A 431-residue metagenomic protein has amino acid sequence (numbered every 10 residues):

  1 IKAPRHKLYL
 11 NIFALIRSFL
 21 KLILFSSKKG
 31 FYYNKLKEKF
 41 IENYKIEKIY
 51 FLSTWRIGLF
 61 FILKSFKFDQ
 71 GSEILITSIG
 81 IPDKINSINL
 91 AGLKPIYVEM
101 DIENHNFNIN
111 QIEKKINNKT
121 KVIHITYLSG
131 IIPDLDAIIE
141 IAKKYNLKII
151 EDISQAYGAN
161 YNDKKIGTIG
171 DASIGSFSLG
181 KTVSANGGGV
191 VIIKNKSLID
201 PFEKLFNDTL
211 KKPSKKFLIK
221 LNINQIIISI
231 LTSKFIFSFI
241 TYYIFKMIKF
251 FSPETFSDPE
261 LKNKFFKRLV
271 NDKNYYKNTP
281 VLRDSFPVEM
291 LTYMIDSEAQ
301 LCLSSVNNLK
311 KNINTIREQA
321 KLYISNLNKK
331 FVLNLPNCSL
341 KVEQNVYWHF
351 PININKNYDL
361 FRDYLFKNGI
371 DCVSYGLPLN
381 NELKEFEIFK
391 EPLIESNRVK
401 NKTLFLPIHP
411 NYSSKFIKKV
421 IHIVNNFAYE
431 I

Functional and structural regions predicted by a protein language model:
I1-S65, D69, A91, I116 (+5 more regions): Conserved PLP-binding active-site segment in aminotransferase class I/II-type PLP enzymes
R5-H6, N34-Y50, I123-T126, K196-I431: PLP-dependent aminotransferase class I/II
I62, S87, D134-I138, G188 (+1 more regions): A short acidic, amphipathic alpha-helical/loop segment
I62-K115, L365: Conserved PLP-anchoring active-site segment centered on the Schiff-base-forming lysine
K84, I138, F361: Aromatic/hydrophobic pocket-lining residues that form π-stacking "cages" and hydrophobic walls in ligand
N89, I139, K143, F366: Anion (oxyanion) recognition and catalysis
E103-K216, N222-Q225, Y242-F245, F405 (+1 more regions): Active-site phosphate-binding strand-loop segment of PLP-dependent enzymes
